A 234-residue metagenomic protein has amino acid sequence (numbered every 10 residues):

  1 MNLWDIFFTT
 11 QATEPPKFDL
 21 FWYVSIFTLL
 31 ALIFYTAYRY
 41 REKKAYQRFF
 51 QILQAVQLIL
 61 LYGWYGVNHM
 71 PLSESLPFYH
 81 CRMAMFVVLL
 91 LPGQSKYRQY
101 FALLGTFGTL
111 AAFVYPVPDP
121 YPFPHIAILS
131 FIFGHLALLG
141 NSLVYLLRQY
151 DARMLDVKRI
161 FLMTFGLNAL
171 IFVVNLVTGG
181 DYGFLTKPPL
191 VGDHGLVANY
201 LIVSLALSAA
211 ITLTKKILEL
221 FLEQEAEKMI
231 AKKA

Functional and structural regions predicted by a protein language model:
M1-Y46, V197: N-terminal topogenic module of multi-pass integral membrane proteins
T10-I26, D156-G166, L176-K215: Membrane-interface transmembrane-helix boundary segments in multi-pass integral membrane proteins
Y23-L29, P77-V87, V114, L129-G140: Membrane-embedded alpha-helical segments of multi-pass membrane proteins, especially the transmembrane helices
A31-R39, V88, A137-V157: Alpha-helical transmembrane segments in multipass membrane proteins, preferentially the mid-helix core
K43-P92: A glycine-rich, hydrophobic loop/mini-helix early in the fold
Q54-W64, G105-P118, T164-N175: Aromatic-anchored segments of alpha-helical transmembrane domains
Y65-S75, Q94-K96, V117-L129: Membrane-interface helix caps and helix-loop-helix hairpins in membrane proteins
L91-F101: Membrane-helix interface "capping/anchor" motifs
